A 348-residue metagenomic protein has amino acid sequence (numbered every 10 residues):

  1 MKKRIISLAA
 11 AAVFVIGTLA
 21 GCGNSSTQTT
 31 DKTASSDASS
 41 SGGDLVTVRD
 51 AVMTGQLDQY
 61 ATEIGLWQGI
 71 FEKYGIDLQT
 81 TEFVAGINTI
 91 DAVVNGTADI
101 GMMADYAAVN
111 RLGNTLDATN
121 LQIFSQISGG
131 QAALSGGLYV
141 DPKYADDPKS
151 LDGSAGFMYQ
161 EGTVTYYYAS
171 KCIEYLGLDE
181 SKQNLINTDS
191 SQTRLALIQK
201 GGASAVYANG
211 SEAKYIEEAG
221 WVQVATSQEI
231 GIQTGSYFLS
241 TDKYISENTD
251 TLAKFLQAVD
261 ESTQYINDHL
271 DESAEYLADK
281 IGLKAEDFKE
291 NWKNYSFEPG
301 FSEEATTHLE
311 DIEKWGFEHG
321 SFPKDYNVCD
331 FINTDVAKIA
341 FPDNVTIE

Functional and structural regions predicted by a protein language model:
M1-T47, F341-E348: Short, low-complexity disordered leader/linker segments with a strong preference for bacterial N-terminal type II
D31-D37, S41-L178, L185-I186, S204 (+3 more regions): Short, glycine-/small- and polar/acidic-enriched structural segments that line small-molecule recognition paths
G55, E82, G86, Q131-A132 (+9 more regions): Solvent-exposed, acidic/flexible segments
Q59-E63, I90, D105-V109, P148 (+10 more regions): Extracytoplasmic/secreted envelope proteins and their assembly/folding machinery, especially bacterial periplasmic
T97-M102, Q199-G202, Y295-E310, K338-T346: Short amphipathic alpha-helical segments at helix boundaries and their inter-helical linkers
D105, L185-I186, Q192-D279: Pocket-lining segment of extracytoplasmic ligand-binding domains
S246-P323: Secondary-structure end/capping motifs
K314-E348: Conserved C-terminal helix/tail region of periplasmic/extracytoplasmic solute-binding proteins
